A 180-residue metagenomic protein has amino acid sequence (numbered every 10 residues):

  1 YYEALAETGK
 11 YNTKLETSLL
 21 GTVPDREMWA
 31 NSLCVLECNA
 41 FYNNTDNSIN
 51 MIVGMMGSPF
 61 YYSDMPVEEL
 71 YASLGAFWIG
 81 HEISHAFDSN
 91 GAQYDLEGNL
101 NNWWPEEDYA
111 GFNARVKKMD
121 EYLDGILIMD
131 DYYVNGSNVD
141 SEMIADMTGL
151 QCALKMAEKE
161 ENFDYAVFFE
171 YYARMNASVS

Functional and structural regions predicted by a protein language model:
Y1-W78, E82-S180: Intrinsically disordered, low-complexity linker/terminal regions across diverse proteins
